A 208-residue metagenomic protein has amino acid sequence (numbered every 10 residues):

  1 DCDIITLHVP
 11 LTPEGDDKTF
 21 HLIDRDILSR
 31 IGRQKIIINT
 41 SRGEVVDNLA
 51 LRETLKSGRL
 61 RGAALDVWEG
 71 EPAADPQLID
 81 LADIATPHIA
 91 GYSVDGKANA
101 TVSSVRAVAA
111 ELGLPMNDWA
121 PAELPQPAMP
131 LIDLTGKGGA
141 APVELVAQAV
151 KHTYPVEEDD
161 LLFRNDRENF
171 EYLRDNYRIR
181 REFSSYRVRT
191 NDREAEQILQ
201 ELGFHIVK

Functional and structural regions predicted by a protein language model:
D1-I4, T12, A85-P87, R106-A109: Short, structured secondary-structure boundary patches
D1-Q77: Rossmann-like adenosine-cofactor binding region
H8, S57, Y92, A107-L114: Short hydrophobic alpha-helical module
P72-D75, V94-N99: Short, charged, surface-exposed secondary-structure boundary motifs
P76-S93: Short FAD-binding loop at a beta-strand-to-alpha-helix junction that anchors the flavin cofactor in diverse
G96-K208: NAD(P)-dependent dehydrogenase/reductase Rossmann-like domain
